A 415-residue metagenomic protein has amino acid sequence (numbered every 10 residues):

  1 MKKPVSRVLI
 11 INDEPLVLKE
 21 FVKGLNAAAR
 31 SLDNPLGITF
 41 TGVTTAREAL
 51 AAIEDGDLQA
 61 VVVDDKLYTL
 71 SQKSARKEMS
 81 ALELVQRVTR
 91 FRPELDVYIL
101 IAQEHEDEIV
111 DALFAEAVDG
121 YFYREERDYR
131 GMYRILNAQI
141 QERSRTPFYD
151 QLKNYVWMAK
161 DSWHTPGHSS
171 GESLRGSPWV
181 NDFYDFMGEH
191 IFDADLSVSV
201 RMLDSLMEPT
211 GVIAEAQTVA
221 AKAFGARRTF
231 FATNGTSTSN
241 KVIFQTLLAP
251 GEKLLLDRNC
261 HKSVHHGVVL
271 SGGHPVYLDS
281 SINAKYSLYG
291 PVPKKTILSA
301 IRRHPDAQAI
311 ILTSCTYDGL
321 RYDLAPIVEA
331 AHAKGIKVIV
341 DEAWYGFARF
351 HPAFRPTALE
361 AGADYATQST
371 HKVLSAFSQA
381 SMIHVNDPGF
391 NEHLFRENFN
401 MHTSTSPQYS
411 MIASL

Functional and structural regions predicted by a protein language model:
P4-R30, F40-G42, A49, V61 (+2 more regions): Conserved acidic segment of CheY-like receiver
S6, Q59-A60, D119-G120, E126 (+4 more regions): Conserved acidic residues
D13-E14, I38, G42-T44, K77 (+1 more regions): Output/docking surface of receiver
L18-V22, L36, A46, L58-E94 (+1 more regions): Conserved phosphotransfer microenvironments
V43, A51, V219-K222, T238-S414: Conserved PLP-enzyme active-site core in the AAT-like
D55-D65, R303-I310: Short acidic/histidine-rich motifs immediately flanking catalytic phosphotransfer sites in two-component signaling
D128-T210: N-terminal "arm"/small-domain region of PLP-dependent enzymes with the aminotransferase-like
H190-T238: Conserved N-terminal alpha-helix of the aminotransferase class I/II PLP-enzyme fold
